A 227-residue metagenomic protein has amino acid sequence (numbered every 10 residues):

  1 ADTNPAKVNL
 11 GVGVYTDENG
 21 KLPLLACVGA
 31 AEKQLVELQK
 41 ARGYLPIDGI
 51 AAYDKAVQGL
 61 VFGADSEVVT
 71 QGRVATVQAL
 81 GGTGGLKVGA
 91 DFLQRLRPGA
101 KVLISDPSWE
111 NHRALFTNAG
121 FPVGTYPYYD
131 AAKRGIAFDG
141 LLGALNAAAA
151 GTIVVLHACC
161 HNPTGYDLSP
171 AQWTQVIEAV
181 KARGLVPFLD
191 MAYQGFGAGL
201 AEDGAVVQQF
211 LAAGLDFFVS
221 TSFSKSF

Functional and structural regions predicted by a protein language model:
A1-K33: Conserved N-terminal helix/loop that builds the PLP phosphate-binding region of the aspartate aminotransferase-like
V12, Y128, S222: Active-site donor-binding loop signature of nucleotide-sugar glycosyltransferases
G29, Q34, Q39-G184, G195-F196 (+1 more regions): Conserved core of the PLP fold type I
A192: Conserved Walker B
E202-F223: Conserved active-site segment immediately N-terminal to the catalytic lysine that forms the internal aldimine
